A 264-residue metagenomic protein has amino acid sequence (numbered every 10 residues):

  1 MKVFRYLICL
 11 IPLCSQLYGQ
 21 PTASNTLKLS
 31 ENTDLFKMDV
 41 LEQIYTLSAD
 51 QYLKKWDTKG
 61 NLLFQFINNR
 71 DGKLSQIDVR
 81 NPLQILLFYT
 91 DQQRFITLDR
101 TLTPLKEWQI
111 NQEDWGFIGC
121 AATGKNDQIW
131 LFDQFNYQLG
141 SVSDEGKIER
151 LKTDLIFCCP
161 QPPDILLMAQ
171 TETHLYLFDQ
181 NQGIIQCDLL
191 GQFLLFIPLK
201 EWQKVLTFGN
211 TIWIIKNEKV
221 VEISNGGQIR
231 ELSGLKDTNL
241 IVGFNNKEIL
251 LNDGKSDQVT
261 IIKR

Functional and structural regions predicted by a protein language model:
M1-N25: Bacterial Sec-dependent N-terminal signal peptides
T22-L29, N61-I67, P104-N111, I148-P160 (+2 more regions): A short beta-strand motif characteristic of beta-propeller blades
L27-D50: Beta-strand-rich domains and repeat architectures in extracellular enzymes and scaffolds, especially beta-propellers
E31-M38, D71-D78, W115-A122, P160-L167 (+2 more regions): Repeated scaffold domains used in trafficking and secretory/extracellular systems, primarily beta-propellers
L41-E42, P82-L83, N126-D127, E172-T173 (+2 more regions): Short coil/turn segments that connect the beta-strands within blades of beta-propeller domains
T46-A49, L86-D91, I129-F135, Y176-Q180 (+2 more regions): Conserved beta-strand positions in repeat-built beta-propeller and related beta-rich domains
D57-N61, D99-T103, S143-G146, D188-Q192 (+2 more regions): Short loop/turn segments that connect beta-strands within beta-propeller blades
I241-R264: Blade-level signature of beta-propeller repeat domains, shared across WD40, Kelch, NHL, RCC1 and BNR/Asp-box propellers
